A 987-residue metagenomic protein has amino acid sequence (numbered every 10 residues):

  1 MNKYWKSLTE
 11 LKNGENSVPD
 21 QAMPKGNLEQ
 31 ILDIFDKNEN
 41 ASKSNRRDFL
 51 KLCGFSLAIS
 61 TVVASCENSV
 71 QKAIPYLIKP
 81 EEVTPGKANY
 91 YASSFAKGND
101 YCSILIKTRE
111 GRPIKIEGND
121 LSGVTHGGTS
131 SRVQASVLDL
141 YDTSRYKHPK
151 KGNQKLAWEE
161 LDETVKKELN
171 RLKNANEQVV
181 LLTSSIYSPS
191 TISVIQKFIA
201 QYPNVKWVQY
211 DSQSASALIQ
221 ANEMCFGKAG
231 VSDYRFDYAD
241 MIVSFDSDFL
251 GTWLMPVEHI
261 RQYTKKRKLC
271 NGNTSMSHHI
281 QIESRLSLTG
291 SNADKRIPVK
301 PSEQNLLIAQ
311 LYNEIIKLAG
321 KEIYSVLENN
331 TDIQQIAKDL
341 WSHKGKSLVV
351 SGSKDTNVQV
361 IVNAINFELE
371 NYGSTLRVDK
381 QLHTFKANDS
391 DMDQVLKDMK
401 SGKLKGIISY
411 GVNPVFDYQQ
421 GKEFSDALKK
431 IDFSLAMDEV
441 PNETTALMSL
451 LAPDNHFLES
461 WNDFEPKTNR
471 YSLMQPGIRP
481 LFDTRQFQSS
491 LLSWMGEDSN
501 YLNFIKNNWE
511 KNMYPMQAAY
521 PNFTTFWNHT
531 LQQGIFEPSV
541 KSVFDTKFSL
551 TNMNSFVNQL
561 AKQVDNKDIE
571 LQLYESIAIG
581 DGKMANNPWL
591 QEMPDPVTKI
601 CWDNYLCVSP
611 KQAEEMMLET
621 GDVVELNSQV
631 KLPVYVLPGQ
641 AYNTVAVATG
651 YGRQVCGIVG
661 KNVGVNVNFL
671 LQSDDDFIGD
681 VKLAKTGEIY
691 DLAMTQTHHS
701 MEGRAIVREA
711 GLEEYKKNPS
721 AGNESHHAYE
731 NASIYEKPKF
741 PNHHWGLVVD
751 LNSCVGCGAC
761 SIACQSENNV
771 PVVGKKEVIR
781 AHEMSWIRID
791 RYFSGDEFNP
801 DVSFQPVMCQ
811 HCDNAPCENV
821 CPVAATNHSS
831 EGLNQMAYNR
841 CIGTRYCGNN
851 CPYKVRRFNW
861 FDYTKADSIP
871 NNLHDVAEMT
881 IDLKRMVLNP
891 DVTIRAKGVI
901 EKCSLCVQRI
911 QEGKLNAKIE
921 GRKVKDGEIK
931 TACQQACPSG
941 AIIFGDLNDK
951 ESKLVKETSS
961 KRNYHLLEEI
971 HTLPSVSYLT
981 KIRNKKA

Functional and structural regions predicted by a protein language model:
M1-E328, Q334, C601-C607, K611-Q835 (+2 more regions): N-terminal export/assembly segments and adjacent metallocofactor-ligating motifs of anaerobic energy-metabolism
Y234-M241, N273, S277, Q281 (+1 more regions): Domain-level signature for respiratory redox metalloenzymes
